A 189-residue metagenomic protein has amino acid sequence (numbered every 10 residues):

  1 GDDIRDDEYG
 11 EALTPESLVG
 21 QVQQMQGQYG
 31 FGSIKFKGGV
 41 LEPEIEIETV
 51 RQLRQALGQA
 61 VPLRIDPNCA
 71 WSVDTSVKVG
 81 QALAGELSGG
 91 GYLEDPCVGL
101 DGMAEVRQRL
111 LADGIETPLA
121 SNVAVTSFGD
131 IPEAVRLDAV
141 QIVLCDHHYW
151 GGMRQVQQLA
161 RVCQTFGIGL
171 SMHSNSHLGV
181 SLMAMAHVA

Functional and structural regions predicted by a protein language model:
G1-K35, V40: Active-site-proximal, glycine-rich beta->alpha crossover segments in alpha/beta enzymes that shape flexible
Y9, F36-S181: Catalytic core of soluble alpha/beta enzymes
M185-A189: Oxidoreductase and adenylate-handling cofactor-binding alpha/beta cores
